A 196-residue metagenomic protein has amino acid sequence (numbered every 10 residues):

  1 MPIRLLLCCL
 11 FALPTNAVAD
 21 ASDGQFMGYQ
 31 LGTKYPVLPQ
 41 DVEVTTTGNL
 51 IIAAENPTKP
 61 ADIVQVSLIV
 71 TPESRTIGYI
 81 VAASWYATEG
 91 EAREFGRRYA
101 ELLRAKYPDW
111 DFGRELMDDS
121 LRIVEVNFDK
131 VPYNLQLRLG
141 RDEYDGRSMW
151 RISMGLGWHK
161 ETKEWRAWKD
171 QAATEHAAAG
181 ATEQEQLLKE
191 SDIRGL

Functional and structural regions predicted by a protein language model:
M1-C8: Sec-dependent signal peptide recognition, specifically the positively charged N-region followed immediately by
L6, I63-Q65, L121: Short beta-strand-initiation
L6, V18, T58-A61, Q171: Residue-level detector of intrinsically disordered/flexible regions characterized by low predicted structural confidence
F11, T33-P36, A54-P57, I69 (+1 more regions): Compositionally biased, intrinsically disordered/low-complexity regions enriched for serine, proline and threonine
A12-N16: N-terminal signal peptide c-region/cleavage motif recognized by signal peptidases
A19-I51, S84-L196: Non-cytosolic coordination micro-motifs
T47-T76: Compositionally biased P/S/T/G-rich terminal and signal peptide-adjacent segments that lie outside catalytic cores
R75-Y86: Acidic/histidine-rich, surface-exposed loop or edge segments in extracytoplasmic proteins
